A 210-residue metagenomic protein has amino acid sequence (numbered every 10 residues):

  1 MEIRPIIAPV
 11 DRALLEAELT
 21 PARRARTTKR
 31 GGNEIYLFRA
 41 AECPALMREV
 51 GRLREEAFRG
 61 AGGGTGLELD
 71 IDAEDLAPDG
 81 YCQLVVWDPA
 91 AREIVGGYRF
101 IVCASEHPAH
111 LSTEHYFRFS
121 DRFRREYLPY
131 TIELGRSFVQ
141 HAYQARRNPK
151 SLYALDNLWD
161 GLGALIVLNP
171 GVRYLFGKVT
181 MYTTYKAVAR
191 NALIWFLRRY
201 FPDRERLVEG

Functional and structural regions predicted by a protein language model:
M1-C43: Conserved N-terminal entry element of GNAT/NAT acetyltransferase domains
M1-I6, W87, N157, G161: An N-terminal domain-start capping segment
A8, T28-G31, E93, Y127 (+1 more regions): A generic structural signal for short, non-catalytic loop/turn and secondary-structure boundary residues
A17-A25, I71-D72, R118-R125: Intrinsically disordered, low-complexity boundary segments flanking structured domains
A17-R23, I94-A109: Charged, low-complexity, helix/coiled-coil-prone segments
E18, A22, L53, F196: Residues that form generic nucleotide/phosphate-binding pockets
A25-L76, G80-R99: Short amphipathic alpha-helix that is part of the acyltransferase structural core
A104-G210: Acyl-donor binding region in acyl/amide transferases
